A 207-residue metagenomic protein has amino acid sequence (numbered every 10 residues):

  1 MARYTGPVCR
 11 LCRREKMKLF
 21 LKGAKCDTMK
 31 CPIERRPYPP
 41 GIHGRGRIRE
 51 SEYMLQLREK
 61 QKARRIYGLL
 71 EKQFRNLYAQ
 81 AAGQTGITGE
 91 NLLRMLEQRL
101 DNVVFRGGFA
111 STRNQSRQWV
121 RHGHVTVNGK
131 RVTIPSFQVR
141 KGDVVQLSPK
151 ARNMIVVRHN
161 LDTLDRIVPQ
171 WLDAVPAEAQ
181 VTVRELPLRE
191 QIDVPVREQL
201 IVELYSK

Functional and structural regions predicted by a protein language model:
M1-G107, I134-K207: Ferredoxin-like alpha/beta domains used as RNA- or RNAP-binding modules
R106, R121-H122: Short, intrinsically disordered, mixed-charge
W119-V120, V139: Short, well-ordered loop/turn sites that connect or cap secondary structure elements
G123-V127, R131-T133: Glycine- and Gly-Pro-enriched alpha-helical subdomains that act as flexible, kink-prone "lid/hinge" or packing modules
